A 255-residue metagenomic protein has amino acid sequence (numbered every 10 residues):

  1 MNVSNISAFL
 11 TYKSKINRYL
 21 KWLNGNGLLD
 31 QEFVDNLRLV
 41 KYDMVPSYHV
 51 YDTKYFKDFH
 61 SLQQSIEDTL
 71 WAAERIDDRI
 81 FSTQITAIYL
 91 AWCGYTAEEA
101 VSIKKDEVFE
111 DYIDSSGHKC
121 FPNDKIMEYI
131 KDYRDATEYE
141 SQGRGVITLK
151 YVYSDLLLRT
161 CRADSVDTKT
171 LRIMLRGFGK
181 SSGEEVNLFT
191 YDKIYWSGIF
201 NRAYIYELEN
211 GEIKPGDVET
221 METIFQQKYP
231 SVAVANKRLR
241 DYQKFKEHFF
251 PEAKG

Functional and structural regions predicted by a protein language model:
M1-S47: N-terminal core-binding DNA-recognition domain of tyrosine recombinases/integrases
N24, D106-D111, V166-T170, Q226-L239: Short, basic interhelical loop/turn and adjoining N-cap of the next helix at nucleic-acid- or acidic-partner-contacting
D43-S65, K119-Y129: DNA breakage-rejoining catalytic core of tyrosine-based enzymes
Q63-Y95: Basic, Lys/Arg- and aromatic-enriched nucleic-acid-binding interface segment
Y89-S102, I205-E209: A short, glycine-centered helix-capping/turn motif at helix boundaries that positions DNA-contacting or catalytic
S102-R134: Conserved tyrosine-mediated DNA breakage-rejoining catalytic core shared by Y-recombinases
M127-V186: Active-site/catalytic core of tyrosine-dependent DNA strand-transfer enzymes
L175-D241, F245-G255: Short, basic (Lys/Arg/His-rich) helix/loop patches that form interaction surfaces in the mid-to-C-terminal regions
